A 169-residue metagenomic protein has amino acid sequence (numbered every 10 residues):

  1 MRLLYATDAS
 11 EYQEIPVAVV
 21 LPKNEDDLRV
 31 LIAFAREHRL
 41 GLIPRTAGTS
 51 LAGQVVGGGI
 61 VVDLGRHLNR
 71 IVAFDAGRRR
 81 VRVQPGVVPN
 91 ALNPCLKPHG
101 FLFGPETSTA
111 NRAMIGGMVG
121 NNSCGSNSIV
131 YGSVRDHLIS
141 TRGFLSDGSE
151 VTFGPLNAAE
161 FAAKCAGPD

Functional and structural regions predicted by a protein language model:
M1-E37, T49-R79, S108, Y131: N-terminal flexible segment immediately upstream of the FAD-binding catalytic core in FAD-dependent oxidoreductases
Q13, R36-H38, R45-A47, A113 (+1 more regions): Short, basic and Ser/Thr-rich N-terminal targeting/leader segments
P22, P44, L64, P85 (+1 more regions): Pocket-edge structural micro-motifs
D27, L40, N122-G125: Charged, amphipathic alpha-helical interaction segments
L40-G41, L102: Residue-level detector of anion-binding/catalytic polar loops
L42-P44, L51-A52, L92: Extended, hydrophobic alpha-helical segments in both membrane/secreted and soluble proteins
R70-F74, R80-D169: FAD-binding subdomain of flavoenzyme oxidoreductases
